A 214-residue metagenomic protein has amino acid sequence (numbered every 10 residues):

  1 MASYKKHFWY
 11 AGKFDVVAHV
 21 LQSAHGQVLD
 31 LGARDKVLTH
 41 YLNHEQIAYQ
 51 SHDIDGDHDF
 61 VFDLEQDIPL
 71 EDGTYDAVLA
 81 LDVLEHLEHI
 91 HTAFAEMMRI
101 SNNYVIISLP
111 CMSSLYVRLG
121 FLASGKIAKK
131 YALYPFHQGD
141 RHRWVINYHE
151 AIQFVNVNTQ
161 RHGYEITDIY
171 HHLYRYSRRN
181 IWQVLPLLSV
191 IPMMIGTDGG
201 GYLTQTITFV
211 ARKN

Functional and structural regions predicted by a protein language model:
M1-D72, A77, F94, L122-A123 (+7 more regions): Conserved N-terminal segment of class I S-adenosyl-L-methionine
L29, H52, L81, I107 (+1 more regions): Active-site flanking residues adjacent to catalytic metal/cofactor-binding acidic residues
A77-E88: A short SAM/SAH-binding and catalytic strip from SAM-dependent methyltransferases
L84, A93, C111: Flexible, active-site-proximal loop/turn residues at the rims of small-molecule/cofactor binding pockets and catalytic
E88, L115, R179: Glycine/Thr-rich phosphate-binding loops of Rossmann-like dinucleotide-binding domains
H91-I106: A short glycine-rich, Lys/Arg-flanked "PGG" loop and its adjoining helix->strand segment in the class I
I106-Y131: Conserved class I S-adenosyl-L-methionine
